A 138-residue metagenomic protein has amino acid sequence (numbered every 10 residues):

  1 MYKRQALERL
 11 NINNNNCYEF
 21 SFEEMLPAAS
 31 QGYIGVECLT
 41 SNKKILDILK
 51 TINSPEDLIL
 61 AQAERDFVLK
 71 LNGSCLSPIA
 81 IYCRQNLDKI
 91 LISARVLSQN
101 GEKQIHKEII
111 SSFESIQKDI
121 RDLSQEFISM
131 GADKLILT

Functional and structural regions predicted by a protein language model:
K3-T138: Small-molecule-sensing regulatory modules
